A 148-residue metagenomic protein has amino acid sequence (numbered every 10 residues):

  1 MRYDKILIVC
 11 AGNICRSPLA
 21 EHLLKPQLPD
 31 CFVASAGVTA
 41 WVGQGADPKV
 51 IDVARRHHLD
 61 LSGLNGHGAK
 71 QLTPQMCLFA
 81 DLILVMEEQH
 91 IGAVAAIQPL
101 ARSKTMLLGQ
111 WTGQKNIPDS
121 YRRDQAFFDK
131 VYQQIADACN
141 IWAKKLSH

Functional and structural regions predicted by a protein language model:
M1-H148: Short polar/charged helix/loop
